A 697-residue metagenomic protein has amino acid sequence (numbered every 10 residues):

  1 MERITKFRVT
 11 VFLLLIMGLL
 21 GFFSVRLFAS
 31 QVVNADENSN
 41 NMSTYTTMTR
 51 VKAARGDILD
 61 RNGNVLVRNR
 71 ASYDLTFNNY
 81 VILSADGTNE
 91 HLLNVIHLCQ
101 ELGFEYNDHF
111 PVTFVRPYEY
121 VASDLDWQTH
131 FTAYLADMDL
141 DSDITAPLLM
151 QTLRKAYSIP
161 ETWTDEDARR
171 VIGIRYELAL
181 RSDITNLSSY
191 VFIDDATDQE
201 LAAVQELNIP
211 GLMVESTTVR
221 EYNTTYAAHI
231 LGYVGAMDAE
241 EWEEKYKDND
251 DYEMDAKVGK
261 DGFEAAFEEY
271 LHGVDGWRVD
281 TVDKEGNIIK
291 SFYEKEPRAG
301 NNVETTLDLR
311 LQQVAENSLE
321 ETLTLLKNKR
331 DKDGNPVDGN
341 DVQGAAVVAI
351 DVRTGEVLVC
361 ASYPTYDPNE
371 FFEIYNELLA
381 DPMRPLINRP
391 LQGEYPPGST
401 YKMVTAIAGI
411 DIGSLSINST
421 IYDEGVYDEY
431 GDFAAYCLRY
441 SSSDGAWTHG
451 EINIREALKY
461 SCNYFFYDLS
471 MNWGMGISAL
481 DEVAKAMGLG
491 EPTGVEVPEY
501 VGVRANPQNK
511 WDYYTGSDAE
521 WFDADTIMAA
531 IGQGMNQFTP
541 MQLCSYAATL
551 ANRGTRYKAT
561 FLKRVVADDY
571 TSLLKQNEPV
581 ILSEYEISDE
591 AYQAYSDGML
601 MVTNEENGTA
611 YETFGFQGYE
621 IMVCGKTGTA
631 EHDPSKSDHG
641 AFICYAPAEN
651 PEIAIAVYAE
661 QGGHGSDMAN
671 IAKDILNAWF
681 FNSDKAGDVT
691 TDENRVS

Functional and structural regions predicted by a protein language model:
M1-P297, L325, K329-A346, V352 (+2 more regions): Membrane-proximal periplasmic segments of bacterial cell-envelope enzymes, especially penicillin-binding proteins
V65-R68, Y73, T281-K295, L307 (+5 more regions): Beta-lactam-recognizing serine transpeptidase/beta-lactamase-like catalytic domain environment
L83-D86, G235-E244, G413-L415, N552-K558 (+1 more regions): Short helix-capping/linker segments at secondary-structure and domain boundaries
N89, L93-H97, D198, A202 (+20 more regions): Solvent-exposed, polar/charged alpha-helical surfaces in well-ordered, non-transmembrane soluble domains, broadly
L98-E105, A203, L207-G211, E215 (+16 more regions): Structured segments of extracytoplasmic/periplasmic soluble domains in secreted or envelope-associated proteins
A659-G662: Ligand-site clamp/hinge motif
F681-V689: Flexible helix-coil linker/hinge segments at domain or subdomain boundaries
